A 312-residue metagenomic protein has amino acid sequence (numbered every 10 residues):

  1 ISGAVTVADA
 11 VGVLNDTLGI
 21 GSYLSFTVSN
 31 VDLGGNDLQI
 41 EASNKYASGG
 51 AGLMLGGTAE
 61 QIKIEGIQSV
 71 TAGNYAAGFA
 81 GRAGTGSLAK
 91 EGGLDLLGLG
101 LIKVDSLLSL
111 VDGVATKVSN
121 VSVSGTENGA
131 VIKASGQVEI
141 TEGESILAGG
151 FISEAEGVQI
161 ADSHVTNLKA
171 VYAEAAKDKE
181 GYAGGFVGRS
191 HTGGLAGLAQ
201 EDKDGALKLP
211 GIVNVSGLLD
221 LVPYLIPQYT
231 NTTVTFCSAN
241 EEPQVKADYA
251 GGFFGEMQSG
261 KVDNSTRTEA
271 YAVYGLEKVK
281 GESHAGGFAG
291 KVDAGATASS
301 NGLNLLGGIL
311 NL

Functional and structural regions predicted by a protein language model:
I1-L312: Surface-exposed loop/turn motifs in large extracellular/passenger domains
